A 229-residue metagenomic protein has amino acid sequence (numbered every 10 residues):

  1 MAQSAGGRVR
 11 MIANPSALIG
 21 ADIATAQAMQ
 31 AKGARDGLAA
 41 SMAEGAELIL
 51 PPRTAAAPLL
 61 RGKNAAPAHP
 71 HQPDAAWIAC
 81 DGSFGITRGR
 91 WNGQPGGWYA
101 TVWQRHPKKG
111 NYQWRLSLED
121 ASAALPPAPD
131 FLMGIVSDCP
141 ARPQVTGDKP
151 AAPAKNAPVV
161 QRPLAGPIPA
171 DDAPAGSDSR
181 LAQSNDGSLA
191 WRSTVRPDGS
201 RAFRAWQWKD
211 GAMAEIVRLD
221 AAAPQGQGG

Functional and structural regions predicted by a protein language model:
M1-R35, A40, A123-P163, P167 (+3 more regions): Short, low-complexity N-terminal intrinsically disordered segments enriched in polar/charged residues
Q3, G96-I135, R201-G228: Short beta-strand edge/turn micro-motifs at domain boundaries
S16, A26-M29, A39, D74-A76 (+6 more regions): A structural feature that tracks compact, well-ordered secondary-structure segments with a strong bias toward
A31-R61: Short, well-ordered alpha-helical segments enriched in acidic and aromatic residues
A46, W91, E119: Hydrophobic pocket-lining residues within nucleotide cofactor-binding pockets
L48, A55, A121-A123, A152-N156 (+1 more regions): Flexible, glycine-rich phosphate/dinucleotide-binding loops and adjacent beta-alpha linkers at cofactor/substrate
P52, L59-A100, R162-R196, R218-G229: Surface-exposed, charged secondary-structure patches
R53-A55, G110, G187, W191 (+2 more regions): Detector for glycine-centered tight turns/loop "hinges" at secondary-structure junctions
